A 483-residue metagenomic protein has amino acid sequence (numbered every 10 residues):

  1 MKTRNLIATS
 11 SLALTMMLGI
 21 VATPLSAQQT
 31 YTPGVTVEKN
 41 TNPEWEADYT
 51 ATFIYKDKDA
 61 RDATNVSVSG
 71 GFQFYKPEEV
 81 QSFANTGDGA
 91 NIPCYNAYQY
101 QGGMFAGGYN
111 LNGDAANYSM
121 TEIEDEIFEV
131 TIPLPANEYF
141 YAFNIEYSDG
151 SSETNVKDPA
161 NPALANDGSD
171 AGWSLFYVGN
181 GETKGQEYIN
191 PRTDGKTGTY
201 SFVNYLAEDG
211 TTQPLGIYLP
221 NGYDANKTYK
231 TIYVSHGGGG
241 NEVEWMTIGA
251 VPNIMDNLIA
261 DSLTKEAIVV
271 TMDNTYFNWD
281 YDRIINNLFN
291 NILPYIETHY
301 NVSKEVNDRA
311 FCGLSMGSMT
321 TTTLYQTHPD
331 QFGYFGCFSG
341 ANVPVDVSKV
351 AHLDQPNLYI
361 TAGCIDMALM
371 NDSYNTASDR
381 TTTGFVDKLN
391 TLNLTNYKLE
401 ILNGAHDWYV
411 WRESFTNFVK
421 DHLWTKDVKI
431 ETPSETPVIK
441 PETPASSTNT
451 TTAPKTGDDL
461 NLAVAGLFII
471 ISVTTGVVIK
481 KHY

Functional and structural regions predicted by a protein language model:
E46, T50-N137, E146-G179: Aromatic-rich carbohydrate-binding modules that target alpha-glucans
D209-G222: A short loop-to-beta-strand scaffold at the N-terminal edge of the catalytic core in hydrolase folds
Y223-W279: Short substrate-entry loop that stabilizes the transition state in hydrolases
N278-N301: Alpha/beta-hydrolase active-site loop
T298, K304-D354: Primarily recognizes the serine-hydrolase "nucleophile elbow" in alpha/beta-hydrolase and SGNH/GDSL folds
T361, M367, D379-P433: C-terminal catalytic histidine-bearing segment of alpha/beta-hydrolase fold enzymes
V428-T456: C-terminal low-complexity, Ser/Thr- and acidic/Pro-rich disordered "stalk" regions positioned immediately N-terminal
L460-K481: A cross-kingdom C-terminal cell-surface attachment/processing module
